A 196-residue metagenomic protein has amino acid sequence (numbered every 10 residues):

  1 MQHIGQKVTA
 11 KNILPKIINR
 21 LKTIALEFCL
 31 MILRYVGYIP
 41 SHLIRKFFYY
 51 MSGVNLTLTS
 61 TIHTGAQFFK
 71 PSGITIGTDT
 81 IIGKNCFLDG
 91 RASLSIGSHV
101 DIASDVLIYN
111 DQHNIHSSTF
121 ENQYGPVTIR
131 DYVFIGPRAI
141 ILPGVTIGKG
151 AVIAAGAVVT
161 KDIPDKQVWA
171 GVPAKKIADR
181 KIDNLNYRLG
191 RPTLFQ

Functional and structural regions predicted by a protein language model:
M1-V54, L58, H99, Y132 (+2 more regions): Terminal amphipathic alpha-helical/low-complexity segments used for targeting or macromolecular assembly
P40, R45-K46, T64-I76, I81-T146 (+2 more regions): Flexible, glycine/small-residue-enriched loop-and-beta-strand segment within the central core of proteins
T57, T146, P164: Short conserved AdoMet
T61: Glycine-rich phosphate-binding "P-loop"
S104, A155, D165: Residues that flank catalytic or metal-binding motifs in active/ligand-binding sites
P137-K161: Beta-rich strand-turn-strand
P164-D165, A170-P173: Acidic, glycine-centered active-site loop in nucleotide-sugar glycosyltransferases
